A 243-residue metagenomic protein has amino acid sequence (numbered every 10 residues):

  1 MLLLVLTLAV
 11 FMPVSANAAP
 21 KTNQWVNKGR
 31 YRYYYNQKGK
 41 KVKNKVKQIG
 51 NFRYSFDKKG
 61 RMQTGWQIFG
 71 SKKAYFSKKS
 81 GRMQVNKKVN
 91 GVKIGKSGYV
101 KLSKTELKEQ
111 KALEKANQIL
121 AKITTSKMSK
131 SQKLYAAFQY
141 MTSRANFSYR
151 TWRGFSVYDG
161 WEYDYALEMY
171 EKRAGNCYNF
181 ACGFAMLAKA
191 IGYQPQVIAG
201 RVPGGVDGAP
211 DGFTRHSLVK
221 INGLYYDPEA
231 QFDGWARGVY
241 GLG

Functional and structural regions predicted by a protein language model:
L2-K111, D207-N222, A230-F232, A236: Extracellular adhesion/carbohydrate-binding repeat motifs centered on closely spaced tryptophans
W25, A145-F147, V239: Short glycine-aromatic motifs
R82, F147-W152, Y225-D227: Substrate-binding/catalytic groove segments of enzymes that remodel or degrade extracellular structural polymers
S103, T125, K172-G175: Short coil/turn segments at secondary-structure boundaries
E109-M169: Secondary-structure boundary elements
K133-A137, M141, R173-A188: Active-site nucleophilic cysteine motif
S148-N176, I191-A209: Catalytic cysteine-centered active-site loop
N179-G243: Hydrophobic/aromatic-rich core segments of domains that either
